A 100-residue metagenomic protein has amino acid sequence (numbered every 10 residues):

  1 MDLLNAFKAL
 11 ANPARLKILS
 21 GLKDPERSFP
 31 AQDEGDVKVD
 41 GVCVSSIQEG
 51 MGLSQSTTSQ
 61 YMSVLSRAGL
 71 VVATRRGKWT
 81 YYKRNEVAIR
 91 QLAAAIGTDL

Functional and structural regions predicted by a protein language model:
M1-F7: Short, Lys/Arg-enriched N-terminal segment that forms or immediately precedes the first helix of a structured domain
K8, A14-S54, T80-V87: N-terminal helix-turn-helix DNA-binding core of bacterial DNA-binding proteins
E49, Q60, S66-R67: Alpha-helical residues within the helix-turn-helix
S59-Y61, K78: Base-recognition residues in the alpha-helical recognition helix of bacterial helix-turn-helix
R67-R76, K83: Beta-hairpin "wing" of winged helix-turn-helix
A88-L92: Short, charged/polar, Gly/Pro-enriched secondary-structure boundary elements
A95-I96: Residue-level signal for well-ordered alpha-helical positions
